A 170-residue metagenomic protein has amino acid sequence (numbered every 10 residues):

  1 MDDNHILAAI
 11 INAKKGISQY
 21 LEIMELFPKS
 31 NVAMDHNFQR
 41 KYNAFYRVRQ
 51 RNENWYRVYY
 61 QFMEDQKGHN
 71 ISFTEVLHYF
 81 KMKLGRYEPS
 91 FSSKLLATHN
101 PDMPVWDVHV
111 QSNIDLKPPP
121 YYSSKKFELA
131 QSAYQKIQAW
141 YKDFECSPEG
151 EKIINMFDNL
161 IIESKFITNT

Functional and structural regions predicted by a protein language model:
M1-G85, P101-T170: An N-terminal alpha-helical hairpin/helix-loop-helix interaction module that forms a charged, gly/pro-flexible surface
S92-L95: Cytochrome P450 catalytic-core helices
T98: A short His-aromatic
